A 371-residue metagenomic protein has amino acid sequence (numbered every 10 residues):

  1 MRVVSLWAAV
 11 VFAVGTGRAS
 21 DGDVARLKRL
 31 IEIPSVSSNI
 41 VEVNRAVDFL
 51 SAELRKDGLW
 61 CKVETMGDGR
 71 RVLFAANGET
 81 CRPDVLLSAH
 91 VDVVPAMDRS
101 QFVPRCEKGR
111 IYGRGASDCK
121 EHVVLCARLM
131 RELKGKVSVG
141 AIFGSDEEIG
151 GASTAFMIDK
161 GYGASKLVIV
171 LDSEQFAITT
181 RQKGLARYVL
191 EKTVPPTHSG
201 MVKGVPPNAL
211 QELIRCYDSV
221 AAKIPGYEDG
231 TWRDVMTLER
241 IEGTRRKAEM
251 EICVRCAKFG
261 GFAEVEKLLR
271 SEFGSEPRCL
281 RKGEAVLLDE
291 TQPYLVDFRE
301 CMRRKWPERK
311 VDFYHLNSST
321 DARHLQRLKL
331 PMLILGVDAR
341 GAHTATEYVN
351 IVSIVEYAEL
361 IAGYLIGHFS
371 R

Functional and structural regions predicted by a protein language model:
S5-G17: Hydrophobic h-region of N-terminal signal peptides that target proteins for export in Gram-negative bacteria
G17-A25, K62, E174, I178-T180 (+1 more regions): Metal-dependent amide/peptide-bond hydrolase catalytic core, centered on the "pita-bread" metallohydrolase fold
A19-L86, V93-A96, K247-C253, G260-E272 (+2 more regions): N-terminal helical capping/dimerization or prosegment-like subdomains of hydrolases acting on amide or phosphate bonds
L73-A75, G109-G113, M250, P277: Generic recognition of long tandem-repeat/solenoid scaffolds
R82-F143, E356: Active-site metal-coordination/substrate-binding segment of hydrolases, especially metallo-dependent peptidases
D84-L86, I111, A164-V170, V189 (+1 more regions): Short glycine-aspartate micro-motif
G115, C119-R187, S370: Acidic/histidine-rich catalytic neighborhood of metal-dependent amide-processing enzymes
